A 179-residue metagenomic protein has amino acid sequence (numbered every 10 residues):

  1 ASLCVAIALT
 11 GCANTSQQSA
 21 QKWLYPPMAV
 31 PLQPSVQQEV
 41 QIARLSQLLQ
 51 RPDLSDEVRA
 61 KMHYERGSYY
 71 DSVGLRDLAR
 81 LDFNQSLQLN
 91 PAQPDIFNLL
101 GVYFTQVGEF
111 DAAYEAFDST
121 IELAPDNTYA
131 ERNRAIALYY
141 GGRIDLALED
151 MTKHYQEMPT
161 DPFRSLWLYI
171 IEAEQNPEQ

Functional and structural regions predicted by a protein language model:
C12-E65, V73: N-terminal leader/linker segments that initiate helical-solenoid repeat arrays
R51, S55, L89, L123 (+1 more regions): Structural marker of alpha-solenoid helical repeat scaffolds
D56, A60, P94-D95, T128-Y129 (+1 more regions): Helix-start (N-cap) detector for alpha-helical repeat units in TPR-like alpha-solenoids, especially tetratricopeptide
E65, N98-L99, N133, W167: Canonical tetratricopeptide repeat
S68, V102, I136, Y169-E172: Residue-level recognition of tetratricopeptide repeat
S72, Q106-V107, Y140-G141, A173-N176: Register position in tetratricopeptide repeats
